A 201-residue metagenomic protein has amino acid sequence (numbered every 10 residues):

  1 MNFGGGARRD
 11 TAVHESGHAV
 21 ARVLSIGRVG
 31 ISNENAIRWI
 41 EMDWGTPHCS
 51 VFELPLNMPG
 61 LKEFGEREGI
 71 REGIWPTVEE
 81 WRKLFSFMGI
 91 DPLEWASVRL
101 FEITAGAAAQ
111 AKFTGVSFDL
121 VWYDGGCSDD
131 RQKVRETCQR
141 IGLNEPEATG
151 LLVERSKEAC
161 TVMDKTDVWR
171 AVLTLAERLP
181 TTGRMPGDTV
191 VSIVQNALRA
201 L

Functional and structural regions predicted by a protein language model:
N2-L201: Soluble catalytic regions of large protease machineries
